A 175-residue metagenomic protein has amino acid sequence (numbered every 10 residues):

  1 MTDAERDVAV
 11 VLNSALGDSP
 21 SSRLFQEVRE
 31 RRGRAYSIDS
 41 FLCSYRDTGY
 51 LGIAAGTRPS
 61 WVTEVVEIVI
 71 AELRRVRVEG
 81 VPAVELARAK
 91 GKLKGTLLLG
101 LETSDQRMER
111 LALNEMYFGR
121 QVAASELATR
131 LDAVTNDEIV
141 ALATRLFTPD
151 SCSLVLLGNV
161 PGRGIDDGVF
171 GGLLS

Functional and structural regions predicted by a protein language model:
M1, C43, R58-S60, N159-G162: Short, glycine-/Ser/Thr-/acidic-enriched flexible segments
M1-R23, S175: His/Glu-based metal-binding/catalytic segments typifying zinc-dependent metallopeptidases
M1-T2, S14, D18, A55 (+6 more regions): Hydrophobic alpha-helical scaffolding
A9, N13, F25, V66 (+4 more regions): Extracytoplasmic/secreted envelope proteins and their assembly/folding machinery, especially bacterial periplasmic
V10-L12, V28, I53, V69 (+3 more regions): Buried hydrophobic packing residues in well-ordered domains
S19, A35, D39, C43-G100 (+1 more regions): M16/insulysin-pitrilysin zinc metalloprotease superfamily fold
R23-R31, I38: Short, conserved active-site entrance elements at the starts or edges of catalytic domains
K90, K94-S175: C-terminal regions of mature proteins
